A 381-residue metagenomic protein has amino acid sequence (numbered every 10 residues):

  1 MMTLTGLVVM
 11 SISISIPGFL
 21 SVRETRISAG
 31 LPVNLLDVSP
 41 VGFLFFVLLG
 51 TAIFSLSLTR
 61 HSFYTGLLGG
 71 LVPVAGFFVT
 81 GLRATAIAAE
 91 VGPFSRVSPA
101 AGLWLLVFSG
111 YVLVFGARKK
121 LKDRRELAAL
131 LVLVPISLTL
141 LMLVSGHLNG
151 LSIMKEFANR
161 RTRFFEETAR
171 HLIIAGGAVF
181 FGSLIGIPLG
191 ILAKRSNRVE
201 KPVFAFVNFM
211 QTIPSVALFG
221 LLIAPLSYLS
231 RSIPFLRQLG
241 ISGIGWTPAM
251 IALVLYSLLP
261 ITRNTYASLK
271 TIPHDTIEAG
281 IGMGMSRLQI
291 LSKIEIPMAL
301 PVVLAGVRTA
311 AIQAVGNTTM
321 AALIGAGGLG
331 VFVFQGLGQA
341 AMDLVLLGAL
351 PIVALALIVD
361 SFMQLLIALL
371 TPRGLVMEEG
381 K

Functional and structural regions predicted by a protein language model:
M1-R170, G374-K381: N-terminal, non-cleaved signal-anchor transmembrane helix
T51-L56, L127, L236-I241, I251 (+1 more regions): C-terminal transmembrane helix and the adjacent membrane-cytosol boundary/short C-terminal tail of inner/organellar
S62-L71, L189-A224, L253, R263-K270: Cytoplasmic-entry segments and transmembrane alpha-helices of multi-pass inner-membrane transporters
F164-L192, V307: Transmembrane alpha-helix signature in integral membrane proteins
G176, L288-A321, L347, M363: Transmembrane alpha-helices
K201, R263-A305, T309, L329 (+1 more regions): Short cytoplasmic-facing helical segments at TM-TM junctions of multi-pass membrane proteins
F219-L259: Membrane-interfacial helix termini and adjacent extracytoplasmic/periplasmic loops of multi-pass transporters
A224-P225, G240, N317-I352, T371-K381: Glycine-rich helix-loop "coupling/hinge" segments at transmembrane-helix boundaries in multipass transporters
